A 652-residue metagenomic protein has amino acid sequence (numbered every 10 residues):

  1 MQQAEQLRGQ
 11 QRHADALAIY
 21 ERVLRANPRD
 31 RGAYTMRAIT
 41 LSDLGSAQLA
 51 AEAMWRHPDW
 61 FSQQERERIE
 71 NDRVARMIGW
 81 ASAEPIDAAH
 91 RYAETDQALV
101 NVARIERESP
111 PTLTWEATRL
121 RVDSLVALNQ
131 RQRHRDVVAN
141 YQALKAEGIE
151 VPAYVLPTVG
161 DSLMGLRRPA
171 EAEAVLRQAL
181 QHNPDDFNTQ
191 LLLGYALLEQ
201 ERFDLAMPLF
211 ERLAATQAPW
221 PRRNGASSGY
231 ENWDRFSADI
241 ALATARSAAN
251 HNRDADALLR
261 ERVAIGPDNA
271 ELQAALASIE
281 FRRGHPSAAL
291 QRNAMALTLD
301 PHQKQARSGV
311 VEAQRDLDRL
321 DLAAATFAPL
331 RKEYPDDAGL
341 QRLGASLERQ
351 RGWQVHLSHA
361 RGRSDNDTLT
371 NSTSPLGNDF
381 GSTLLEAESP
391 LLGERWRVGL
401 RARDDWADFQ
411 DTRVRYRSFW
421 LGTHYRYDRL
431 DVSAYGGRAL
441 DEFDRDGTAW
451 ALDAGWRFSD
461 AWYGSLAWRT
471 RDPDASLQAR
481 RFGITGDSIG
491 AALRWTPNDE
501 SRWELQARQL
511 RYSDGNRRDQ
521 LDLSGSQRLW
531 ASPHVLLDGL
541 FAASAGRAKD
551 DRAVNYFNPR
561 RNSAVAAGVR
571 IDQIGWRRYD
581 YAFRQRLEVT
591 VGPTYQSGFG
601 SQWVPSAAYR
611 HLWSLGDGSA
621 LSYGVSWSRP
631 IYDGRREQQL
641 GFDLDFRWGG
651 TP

Functional and structural regions predicted by a protein language model:
M1-Q3, L7-R8, R22, M36-I39 (+1 more regions): Gram-negative and organellar
Q2-D30: N-terminal targeting signals for Sec/Tat export/insertion, comprising classic cleavable signal peptides
